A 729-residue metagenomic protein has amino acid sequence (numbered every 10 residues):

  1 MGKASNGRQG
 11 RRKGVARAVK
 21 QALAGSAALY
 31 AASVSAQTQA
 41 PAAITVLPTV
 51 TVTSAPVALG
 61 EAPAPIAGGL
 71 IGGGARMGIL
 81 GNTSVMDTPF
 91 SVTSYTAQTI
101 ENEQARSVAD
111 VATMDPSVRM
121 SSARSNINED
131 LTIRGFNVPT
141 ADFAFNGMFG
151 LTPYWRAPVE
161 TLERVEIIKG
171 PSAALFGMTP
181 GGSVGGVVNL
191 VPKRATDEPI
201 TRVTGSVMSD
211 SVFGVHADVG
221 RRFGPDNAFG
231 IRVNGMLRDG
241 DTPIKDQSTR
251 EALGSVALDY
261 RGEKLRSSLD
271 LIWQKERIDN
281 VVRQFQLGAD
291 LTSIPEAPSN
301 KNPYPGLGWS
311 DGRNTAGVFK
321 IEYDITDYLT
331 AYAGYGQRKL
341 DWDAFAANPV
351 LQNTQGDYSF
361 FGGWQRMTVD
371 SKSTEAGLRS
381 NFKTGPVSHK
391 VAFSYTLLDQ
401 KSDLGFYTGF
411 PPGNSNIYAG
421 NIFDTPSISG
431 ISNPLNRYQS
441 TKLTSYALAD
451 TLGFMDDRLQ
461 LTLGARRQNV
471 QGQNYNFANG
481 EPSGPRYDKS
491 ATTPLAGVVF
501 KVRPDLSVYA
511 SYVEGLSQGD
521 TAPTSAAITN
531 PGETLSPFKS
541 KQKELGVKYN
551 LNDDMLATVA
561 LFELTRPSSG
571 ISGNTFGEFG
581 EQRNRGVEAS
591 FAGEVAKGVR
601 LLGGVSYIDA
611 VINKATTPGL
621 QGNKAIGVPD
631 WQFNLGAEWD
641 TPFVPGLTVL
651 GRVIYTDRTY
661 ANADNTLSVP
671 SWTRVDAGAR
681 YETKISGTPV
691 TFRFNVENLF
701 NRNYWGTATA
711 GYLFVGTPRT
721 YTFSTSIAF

Functional and structural regions predicted by a protein language model:
A28, L47-E198, L545: Acidic, small-polar-rich N-terminal luminal/periplasmic segments of exported/outer-membrane proteins
E160-E163, A174-S255, Y260-R266, T315 (+1 more regions): Outer-membrane beta-barrel translocator/receptor signature
S206-F213, A228, M236-R261, I294-V318 (+8 more regions): Outer-membrane beta-barrel proteins
R238-T242, A257-D324, Q337-V369, T408-L443: Acidic/polar loop-and-plug regions of large Gram-negative outer-membrane beta-barrel proteins
D259, V369, S388-Q400, R437-R566 (+3 more regions): Structural signature of Gram-negative outer-membrane beta-barrels, strongest in the C-terminal barrel of TonB-dependent
V318-L340, F361-F477: Face-selective signature of the C-terminal outer-membrane beta-barrel domain
V391, A510, K543, I626-F729: Conserved C-terminal beta-signal and adjacent last beta-strands/turns of outer-membrane beta-barrel proteins
A560-T565, E578-A663: Gram-negative outer-membrane beta-barrel transporters
